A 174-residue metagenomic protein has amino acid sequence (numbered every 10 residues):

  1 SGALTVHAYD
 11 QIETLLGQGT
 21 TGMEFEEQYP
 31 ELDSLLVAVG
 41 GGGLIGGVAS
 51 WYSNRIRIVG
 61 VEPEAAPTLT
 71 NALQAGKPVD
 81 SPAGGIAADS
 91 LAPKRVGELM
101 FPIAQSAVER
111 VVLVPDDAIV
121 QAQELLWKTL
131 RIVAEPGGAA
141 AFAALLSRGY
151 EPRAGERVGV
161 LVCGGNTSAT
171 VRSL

Functional and structural regions predicted by a protein language model:
G2, G97-E156: Active-site-adjacent helical/loop segments in soluble small-molecule enzymes
L4-S106, S147, R153-L174: Glycine-rich phosphate/pyrophosphate-binding loop at beta-loop-alpha junctions
